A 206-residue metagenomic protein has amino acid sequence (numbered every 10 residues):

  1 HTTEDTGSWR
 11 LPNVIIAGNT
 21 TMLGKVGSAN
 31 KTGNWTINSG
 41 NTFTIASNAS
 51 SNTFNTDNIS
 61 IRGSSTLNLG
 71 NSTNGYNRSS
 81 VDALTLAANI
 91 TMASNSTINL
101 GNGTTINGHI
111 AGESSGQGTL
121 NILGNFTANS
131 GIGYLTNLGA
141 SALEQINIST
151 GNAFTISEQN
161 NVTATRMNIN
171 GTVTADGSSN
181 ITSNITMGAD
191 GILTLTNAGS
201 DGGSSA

Functional and structural regions predicted by a protein language model:
H1-G27, T36-T53, S60-T85, N89-T105 (+3 more regions): Extracellular beta-strand-rich, repetitive "passenger/adhesive" scaffolds that bind or process carbohydrates
